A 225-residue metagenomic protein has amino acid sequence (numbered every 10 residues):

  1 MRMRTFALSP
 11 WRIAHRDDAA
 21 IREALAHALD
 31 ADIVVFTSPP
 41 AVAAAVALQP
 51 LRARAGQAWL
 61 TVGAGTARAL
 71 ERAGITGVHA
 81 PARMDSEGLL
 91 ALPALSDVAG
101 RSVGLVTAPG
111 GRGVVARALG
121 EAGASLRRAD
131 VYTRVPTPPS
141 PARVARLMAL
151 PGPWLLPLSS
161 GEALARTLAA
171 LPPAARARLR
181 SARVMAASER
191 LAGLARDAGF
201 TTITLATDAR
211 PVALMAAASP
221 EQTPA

Functional and structural regions predicted by a protein language model:
M1-A225: Signature of uroporphyrinogen-III synthase
